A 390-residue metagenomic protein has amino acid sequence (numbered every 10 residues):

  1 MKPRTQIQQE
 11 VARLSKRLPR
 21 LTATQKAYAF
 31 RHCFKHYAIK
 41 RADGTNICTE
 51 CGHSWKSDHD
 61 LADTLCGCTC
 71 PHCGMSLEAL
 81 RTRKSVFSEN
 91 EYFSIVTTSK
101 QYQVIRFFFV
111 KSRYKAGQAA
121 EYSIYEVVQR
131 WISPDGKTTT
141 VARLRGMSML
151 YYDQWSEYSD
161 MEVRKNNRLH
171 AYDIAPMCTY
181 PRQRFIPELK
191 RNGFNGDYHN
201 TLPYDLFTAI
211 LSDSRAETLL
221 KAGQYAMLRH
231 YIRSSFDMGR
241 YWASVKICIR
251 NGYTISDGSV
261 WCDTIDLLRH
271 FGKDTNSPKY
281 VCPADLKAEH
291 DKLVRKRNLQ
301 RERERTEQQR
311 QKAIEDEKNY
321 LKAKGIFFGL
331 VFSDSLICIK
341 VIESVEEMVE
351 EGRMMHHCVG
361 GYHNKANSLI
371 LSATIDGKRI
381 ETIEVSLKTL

Functional and structural regions predicted by a protein language model:
M1-I39: N-terminal alpha-helical interaction blocks
H32-T45, D58-L65: Short, flexible, mixed-charge glycine/proline-rich loop motifs that serve as phosphate/nucleic-acid-contacting
G44-W55, R113-Q118, W131, K137 (+2 more regions): Secondary-structure boundary/capping micro-motif
G52-S57, G74-L77: Cys/His-rich microdomains that often coordinate metals
A62-A79: Cysteine-rich micro-motifs
E78-W155: Long, charge-rich boundary regions
A120-N192, G196-D205: Extended alpha-helical scaffolding regions
L206, I210-L390: Catalytic-core elements of nucleic-acid end-processing and repair enzymes
